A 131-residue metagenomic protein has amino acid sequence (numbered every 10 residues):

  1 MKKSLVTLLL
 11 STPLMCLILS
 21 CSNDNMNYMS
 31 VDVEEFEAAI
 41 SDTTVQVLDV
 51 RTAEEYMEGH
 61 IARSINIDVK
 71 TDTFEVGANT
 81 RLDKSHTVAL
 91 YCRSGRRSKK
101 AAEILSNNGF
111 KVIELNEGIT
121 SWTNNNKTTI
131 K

Functional and structural regions predicted by a protein language model:
K2-V6, L19-A39, V45, E54-T87 (+1 more regions): Rhodanese-like catalytic fold shared by cysteine-dependent sulfurtransferases and DSP/PTP-type phosphatases
L9-I18: Bacterial N-terminal signal peptides
V47-D49: Structural scaffold elements adjacent to functional motifs in cytosolic proteins
Y91: Short, surface-exposed ligand- or partner-binding patches at beta-edge/loop junctions that are enriched in aromatics
